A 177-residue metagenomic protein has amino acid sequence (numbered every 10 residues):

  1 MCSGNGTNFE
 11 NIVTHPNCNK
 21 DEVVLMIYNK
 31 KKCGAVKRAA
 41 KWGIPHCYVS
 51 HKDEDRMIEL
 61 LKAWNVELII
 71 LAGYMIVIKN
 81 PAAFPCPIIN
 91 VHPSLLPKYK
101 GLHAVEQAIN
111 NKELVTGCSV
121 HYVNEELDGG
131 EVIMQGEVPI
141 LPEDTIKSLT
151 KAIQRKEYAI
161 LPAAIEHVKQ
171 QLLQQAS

Functional and structural regions predicted by a protein language model:
M1-S177: One-carbon transfer enzymes
